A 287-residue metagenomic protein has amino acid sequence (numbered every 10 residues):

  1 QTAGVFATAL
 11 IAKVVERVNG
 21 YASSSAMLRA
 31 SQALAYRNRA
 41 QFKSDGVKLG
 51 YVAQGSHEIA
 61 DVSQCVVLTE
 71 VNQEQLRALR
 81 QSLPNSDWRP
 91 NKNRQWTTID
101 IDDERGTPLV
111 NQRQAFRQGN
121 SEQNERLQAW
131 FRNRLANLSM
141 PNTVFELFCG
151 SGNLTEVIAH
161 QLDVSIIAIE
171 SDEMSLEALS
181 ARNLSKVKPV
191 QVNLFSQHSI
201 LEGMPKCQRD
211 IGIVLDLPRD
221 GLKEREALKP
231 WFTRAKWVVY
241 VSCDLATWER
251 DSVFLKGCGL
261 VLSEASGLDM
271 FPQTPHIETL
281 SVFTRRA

Functional and structural regions predicted by a protein language model:
Q1-P84: Extended interfacial segments that mediate partner engagement and assembly in macromolecular machines
V18-Y21, S82, S86, R134 (+2 more regions): Solvent-exposed amphipathic alpha-helical surface segments
S24-M27, N85-P90, S263-G267: A short linear hydrophobic-aromatic micro-motif
Y36-R39, K43-L49, E70, Q75-E122: Non-catalytic substrate-recognition/targeting regions of SAM-dependent transferases
N91-A287: Rossmann-like S-adenosyl-L-methionine
